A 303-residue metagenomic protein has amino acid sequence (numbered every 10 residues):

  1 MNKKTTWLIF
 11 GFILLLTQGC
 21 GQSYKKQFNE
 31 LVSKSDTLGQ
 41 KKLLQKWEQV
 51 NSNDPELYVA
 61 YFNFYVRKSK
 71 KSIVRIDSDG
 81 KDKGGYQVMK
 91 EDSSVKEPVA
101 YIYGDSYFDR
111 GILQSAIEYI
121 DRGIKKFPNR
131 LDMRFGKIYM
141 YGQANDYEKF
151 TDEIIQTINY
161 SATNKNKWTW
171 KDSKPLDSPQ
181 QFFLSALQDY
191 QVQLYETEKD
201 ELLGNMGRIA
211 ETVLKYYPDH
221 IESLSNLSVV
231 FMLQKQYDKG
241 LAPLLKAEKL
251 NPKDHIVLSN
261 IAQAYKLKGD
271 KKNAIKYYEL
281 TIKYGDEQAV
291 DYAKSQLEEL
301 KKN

Functional and structural regions predicted by a protein language model:
Y24, P55-E56, L131-D132, K165 (+5 more regions): Helix-start (N-cap) detector for alpha-helical repeat units in TPR-like alpha-solenoids, especially tetratricopeptide
S52-N53, F127-N129, A162, P218 (+2 more regions): Short coil turns that delineate tetratricopeptide repeat
A60-F62, G136, D189, N226 (+2 more regions): Canonical tetratricopeptide repeat
Y65-R122, K126, G136, Q143 (+2 more regions): Short coil/linker segments at helix-helix boundaries
R67, Q143, E196-T197, L233 (+2 more regions): Register position in tetratricopeptide repeats
L176-K249: Alpha-helical adaptor scaffolds
